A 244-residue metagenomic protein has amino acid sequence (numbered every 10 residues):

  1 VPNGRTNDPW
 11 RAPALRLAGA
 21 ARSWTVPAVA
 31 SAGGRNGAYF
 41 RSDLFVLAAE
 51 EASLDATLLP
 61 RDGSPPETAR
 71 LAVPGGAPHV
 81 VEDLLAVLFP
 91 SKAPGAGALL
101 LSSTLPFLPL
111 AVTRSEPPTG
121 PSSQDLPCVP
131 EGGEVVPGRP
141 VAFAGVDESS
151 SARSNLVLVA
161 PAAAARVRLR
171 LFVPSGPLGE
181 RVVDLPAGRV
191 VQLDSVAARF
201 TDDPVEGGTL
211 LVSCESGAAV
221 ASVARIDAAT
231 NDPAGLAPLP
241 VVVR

Functional and structural regions predicted by a protein language model:
V1-R244: Gly/Pro-rich, tryptophan- and cysteine-flecked surface segments typical of secreted/extracellular proteins
